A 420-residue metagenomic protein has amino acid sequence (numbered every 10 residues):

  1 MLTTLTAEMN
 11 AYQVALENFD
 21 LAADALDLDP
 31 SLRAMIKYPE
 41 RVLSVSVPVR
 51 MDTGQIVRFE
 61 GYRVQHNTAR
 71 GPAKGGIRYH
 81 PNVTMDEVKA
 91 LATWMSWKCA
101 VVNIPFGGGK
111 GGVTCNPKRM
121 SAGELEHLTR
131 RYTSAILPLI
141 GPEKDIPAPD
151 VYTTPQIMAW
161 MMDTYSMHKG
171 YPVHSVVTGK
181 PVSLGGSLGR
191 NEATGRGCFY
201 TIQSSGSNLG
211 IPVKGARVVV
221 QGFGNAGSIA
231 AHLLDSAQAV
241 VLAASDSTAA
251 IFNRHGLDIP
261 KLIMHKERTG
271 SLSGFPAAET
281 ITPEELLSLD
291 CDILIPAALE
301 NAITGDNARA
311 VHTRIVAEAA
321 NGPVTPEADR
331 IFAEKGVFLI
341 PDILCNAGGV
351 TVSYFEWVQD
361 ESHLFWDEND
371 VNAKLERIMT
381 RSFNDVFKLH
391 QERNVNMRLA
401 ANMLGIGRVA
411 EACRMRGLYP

Functional and structural regions predicted by a protein language model:
M1-L188, E411: N-terminal ligand-binding/catalytic initiation module
L2-N10, S205-G206, A310-P420: Adenosine-phosphate binding glycine-rich loop
N10, V14-E17, V83-D86, M120-R131 (+19 more regions): Conserved active-site and cofactor/substrate-binding residues in soluble primary-metabolism enzymes
V88-L91, M161, C198-G206, A230 (+2 more regions): Buried hydrophobic packing segments
A90, I146-A148, Y171-V177, V220 (+5 more regions): General beta-strand structural signal in soluble alpha/beta enzymes
P181, G186-S288: Glycine-rich phosphate/diphosphate-binding loop of Rossmann-like nucleotide-binding domains
A249-L339: Rossmann-like adenosine-cofactor binding region
